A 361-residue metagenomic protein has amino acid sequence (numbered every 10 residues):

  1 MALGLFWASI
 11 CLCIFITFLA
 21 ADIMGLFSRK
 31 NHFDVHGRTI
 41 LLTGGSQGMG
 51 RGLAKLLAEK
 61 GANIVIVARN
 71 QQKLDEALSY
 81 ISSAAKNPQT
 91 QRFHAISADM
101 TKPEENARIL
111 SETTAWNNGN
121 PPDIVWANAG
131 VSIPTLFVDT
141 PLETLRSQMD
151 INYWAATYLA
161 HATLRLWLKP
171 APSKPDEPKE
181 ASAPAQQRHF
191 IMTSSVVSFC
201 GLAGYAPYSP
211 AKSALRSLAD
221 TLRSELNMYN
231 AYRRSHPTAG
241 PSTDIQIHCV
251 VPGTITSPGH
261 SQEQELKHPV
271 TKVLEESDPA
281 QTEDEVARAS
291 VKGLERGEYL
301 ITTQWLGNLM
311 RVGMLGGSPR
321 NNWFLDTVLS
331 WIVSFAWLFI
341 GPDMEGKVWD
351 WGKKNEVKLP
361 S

Functional and structural regions predicted by a protein language model:
T39, S46-Q47: Conserved glycine-rich cofactor-binding loop
K60-A77: Conserved glycine-rich Rossmann-like NAD(P)H-binding loop of the short-chain dehydrogenase/reductase
I109, W126, L159-T163, L218-A219: Hydrophobic positions on the long internal alpha-helix of Rossmann-like NAD(P)-dependent oxidoreductase domains
L136-F137, P141-Q148, A171: Substrate-binding pocket helix/loop in short-chain dehydrogenase/reductase
A160, A211-A214: Active-site helix of classical SDR
S195: Residue(s) in the substrate-gating loop at a strand-loop-helix junction that position the organic substrate next
S224-V312, G316-R320: SDR active-site lid
